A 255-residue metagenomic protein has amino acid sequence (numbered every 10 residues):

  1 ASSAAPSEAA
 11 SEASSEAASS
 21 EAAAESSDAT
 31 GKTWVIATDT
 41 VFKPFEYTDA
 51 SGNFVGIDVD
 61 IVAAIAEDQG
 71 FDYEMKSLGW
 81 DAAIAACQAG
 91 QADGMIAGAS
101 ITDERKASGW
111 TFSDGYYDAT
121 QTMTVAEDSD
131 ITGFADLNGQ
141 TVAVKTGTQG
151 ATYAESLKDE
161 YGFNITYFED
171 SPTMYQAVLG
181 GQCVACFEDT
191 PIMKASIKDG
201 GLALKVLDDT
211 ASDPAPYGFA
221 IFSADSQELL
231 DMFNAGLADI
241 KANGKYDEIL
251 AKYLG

Functional and structural regions predicted by a protein language model:
A1-T33: Short, low-complexity disordered leader/linker segments with a strong preference for bacterial N-terminal type II
D28-A99: Extracytoplasmic small-molecule ligand-binding "clamshell" domains of the periplasmic binding protein/Venus flytrap
T40, Y117-V125, K194, K198-A235 (+1 more regions): Periplasmic-binding protein-like
V59-D60, M75-A86, S129, I165-G180: Short helix-initiation/N-cap motifs at beta->coil->alpha
I65, C87-Q88, L137, V178-L179 (+2 more regions): Hydrophobic residues within well-ordered alpha-helices
F71-D72, Q149-T166, L204-A211, A235-G255: Ligand-binding clefts/hinges and TM-proximal coupling segments of bilobed small-molecule sensing domains
A82, G98-A107, E155-S156, L179-G180 (+1 more regions): A ligand-binding cleft/hinge motif common to bilobed small-molecule-binding domains
V125-V142: Flexible hinge/capping segments at coil-to-helix
